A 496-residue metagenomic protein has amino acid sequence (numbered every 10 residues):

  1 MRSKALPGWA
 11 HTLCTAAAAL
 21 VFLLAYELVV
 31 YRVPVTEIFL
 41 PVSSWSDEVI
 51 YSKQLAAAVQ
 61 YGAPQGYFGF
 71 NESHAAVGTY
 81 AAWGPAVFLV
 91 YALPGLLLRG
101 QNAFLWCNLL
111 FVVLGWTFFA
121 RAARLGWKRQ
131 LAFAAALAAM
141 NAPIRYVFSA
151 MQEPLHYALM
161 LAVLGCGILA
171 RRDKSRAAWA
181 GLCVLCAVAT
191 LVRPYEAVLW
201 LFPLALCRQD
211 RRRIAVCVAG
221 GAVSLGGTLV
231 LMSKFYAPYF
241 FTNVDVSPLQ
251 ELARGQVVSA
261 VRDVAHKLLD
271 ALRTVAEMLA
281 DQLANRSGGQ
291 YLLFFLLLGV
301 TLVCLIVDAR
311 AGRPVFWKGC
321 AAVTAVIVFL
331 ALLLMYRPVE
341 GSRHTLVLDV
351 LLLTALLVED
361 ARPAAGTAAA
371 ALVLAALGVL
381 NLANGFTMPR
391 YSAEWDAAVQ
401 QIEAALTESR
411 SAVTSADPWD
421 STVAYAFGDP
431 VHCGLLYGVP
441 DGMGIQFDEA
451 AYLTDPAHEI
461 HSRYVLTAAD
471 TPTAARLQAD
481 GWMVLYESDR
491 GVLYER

Functional and structural regions predicted by a protein language model:
M1, T12-L20, R129-A135, A180-V184 (+2 more regions): Signature aromatic-anchored transmembrane alpha helix within multi-pass, membrane-resident enzymes that catalyze glycan
L23-R32, P194-E196, Y336, D360 (+1 more regions): Transmembrane alpha-helical segments
Y31-E37, D47-V77, A86: Extracytosolic helix-loop segments that constitute the early lumenal/periplasmic catalytic or substrate-binding loops
G78-L114, S287-F295: Loop-to-helix entry region of an early transmembrane alpha helix in multi-pass inner-membrane enzymes
V112-A120, R208, A276-F316, V326-F329 (+1 more regions): Hydrophobic, aromatic-rich transmembrane alpha-helices and their immediate juxtamembrane boundary segments
F148-H156, G341: Short acidic/glycine- and proline-prone juxtamembrane loop motifs at membrane-interface regions of multi-pass membrane
R213-G299: Membrane-lumen/periplasm interface segments of specific transmembrane helices in polyprenyl phosphate-linked
L374-P440, Q446: Membrane-embedded, lumen/periplasm-facing catalytic core of multi-pass transferases that use lipid-linked donors
